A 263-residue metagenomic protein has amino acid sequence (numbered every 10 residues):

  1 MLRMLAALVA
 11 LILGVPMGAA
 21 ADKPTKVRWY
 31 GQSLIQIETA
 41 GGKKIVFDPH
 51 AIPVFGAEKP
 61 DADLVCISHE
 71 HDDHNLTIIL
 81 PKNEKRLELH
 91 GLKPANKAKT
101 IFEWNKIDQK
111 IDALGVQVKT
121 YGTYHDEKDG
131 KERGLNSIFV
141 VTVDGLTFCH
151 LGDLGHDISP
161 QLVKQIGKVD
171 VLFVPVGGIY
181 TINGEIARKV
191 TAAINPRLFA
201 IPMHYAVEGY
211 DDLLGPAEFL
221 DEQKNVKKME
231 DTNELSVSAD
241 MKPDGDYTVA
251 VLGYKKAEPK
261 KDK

Functional and structural regions predicted by a protein language model:
L5-P16: Bacterial N-terminal signal peptides
D22-F55, R133-G152: Conserved beta-strand hairpin/beta-sheet module of binuclear metal-dependent hydrolase folds, prominently
D22-P24, I78-S137, V141-D144, K224-D246: Metallo-beta-lactamase
I37, V65, H69, V118 (+2 more regions): Divalent metal-coordination and catalytic microenvironments
P49-A51, E70, T123-Y124, G152-L154 (+3 more regions): Active-site metal-binding loops of divalent metal-dependent hydrolases
A51-W104, K164-F173: Active-site metal-binding motif and surrounding structural segment of the metallo-beta-lactamase
Y124-N195, E208-D211: Active-site-proximal loop/helix segments of hydrolase catalytic cores
I194, F199-K263: Binuclear metal-ion centers of metallo-dependent hydrolases, dominated by the metallo-beta-lactamase
